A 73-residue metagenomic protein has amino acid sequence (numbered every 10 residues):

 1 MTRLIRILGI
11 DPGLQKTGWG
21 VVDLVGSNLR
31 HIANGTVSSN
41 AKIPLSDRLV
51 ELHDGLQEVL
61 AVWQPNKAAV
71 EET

Functional and structural regions predicted by a protein language model:
M1-T73: Phosphate- and other anionic-substrate recognition elements at nucleic-acid/protein interfaces
